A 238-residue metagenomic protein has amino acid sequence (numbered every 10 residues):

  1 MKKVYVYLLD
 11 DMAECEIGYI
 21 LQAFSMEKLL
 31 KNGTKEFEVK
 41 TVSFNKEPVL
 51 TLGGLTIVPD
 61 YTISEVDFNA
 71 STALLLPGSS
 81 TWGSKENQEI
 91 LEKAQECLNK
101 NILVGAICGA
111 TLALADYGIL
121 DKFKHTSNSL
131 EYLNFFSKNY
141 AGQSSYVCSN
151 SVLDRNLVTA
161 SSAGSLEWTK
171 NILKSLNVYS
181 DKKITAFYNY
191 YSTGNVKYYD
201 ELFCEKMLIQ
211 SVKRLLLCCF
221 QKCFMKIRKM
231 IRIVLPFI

Functional and structural regions predicted by a protein language model:
K2-Y7, M12-A13, Y19, M26-N45 (+3 more regions): Active-site-adjacent pocket-lining segments in enzyme domains
L52: A short, charged, and often flexible helix/loop element on the N-terminal side of the glycosyltransferase catalytic
